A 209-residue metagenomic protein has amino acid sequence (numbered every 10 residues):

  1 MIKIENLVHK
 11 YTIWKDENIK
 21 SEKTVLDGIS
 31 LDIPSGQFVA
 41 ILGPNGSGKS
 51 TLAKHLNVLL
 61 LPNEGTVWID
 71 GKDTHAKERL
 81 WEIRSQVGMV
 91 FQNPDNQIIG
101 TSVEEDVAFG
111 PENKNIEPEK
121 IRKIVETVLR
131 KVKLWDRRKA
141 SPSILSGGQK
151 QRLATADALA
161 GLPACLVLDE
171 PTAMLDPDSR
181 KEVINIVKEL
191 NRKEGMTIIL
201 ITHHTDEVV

Functional and structural regions predicted by a protein language model:
L42-P44: The feature captures the beta-strand-to-loop junction immediately N-terminal to the Walker
N57: Helix-to-loop junction immediately C-terminal to a conserved catalytic motif
G65-H75, I83: Conserved ABC transporter NBD signature motif
E119-R137: Conserved ABC ATPase "signature" region
S141-L145, Q149: Conserved ABC ATPase signature
L162: Conserved catalytic motifs of ABC-family nucleotide-binding domains
L166-D169: Catalytic Walker B motif of ABC-type/P-loop ATPase nucleotide-binding domains
